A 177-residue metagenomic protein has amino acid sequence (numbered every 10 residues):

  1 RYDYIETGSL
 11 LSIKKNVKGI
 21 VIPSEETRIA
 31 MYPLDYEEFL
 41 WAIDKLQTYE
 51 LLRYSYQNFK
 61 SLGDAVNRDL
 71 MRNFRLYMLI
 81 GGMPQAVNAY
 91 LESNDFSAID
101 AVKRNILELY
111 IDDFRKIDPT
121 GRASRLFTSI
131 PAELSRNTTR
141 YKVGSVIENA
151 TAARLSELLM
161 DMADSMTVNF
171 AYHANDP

Functional and structural regions predicted by a protein language model:
D3-S9, A30, F39: Structural recognition of the conserved hydrophobic beta-strand(s) that form the central parallel beta-sheet of P-loop
S9, E25, G82-M83: Gly/Ser/Thr-rich helix-start
L10-K14, P33-E37, N175: Conserved nucleotide-binding/hydrolysis micro-motifs of P-loop NTPases
S12-R28, L40-L46: Short regulatory helix/loop adjacent to the ATP-binding pocket of P-loop NTPases
I20-S24, Q47-N58, K103-L107: Acidic/polar active-site rim loop that often engages polyanionic ligands
A30-Q85: Amphipathic alpha-helical segments of the small helical/lid subdomains adjacent to P-loop NTPase cores
V87-P177: Accessory nucleic acid-recognition modules appended to NTPase machines
